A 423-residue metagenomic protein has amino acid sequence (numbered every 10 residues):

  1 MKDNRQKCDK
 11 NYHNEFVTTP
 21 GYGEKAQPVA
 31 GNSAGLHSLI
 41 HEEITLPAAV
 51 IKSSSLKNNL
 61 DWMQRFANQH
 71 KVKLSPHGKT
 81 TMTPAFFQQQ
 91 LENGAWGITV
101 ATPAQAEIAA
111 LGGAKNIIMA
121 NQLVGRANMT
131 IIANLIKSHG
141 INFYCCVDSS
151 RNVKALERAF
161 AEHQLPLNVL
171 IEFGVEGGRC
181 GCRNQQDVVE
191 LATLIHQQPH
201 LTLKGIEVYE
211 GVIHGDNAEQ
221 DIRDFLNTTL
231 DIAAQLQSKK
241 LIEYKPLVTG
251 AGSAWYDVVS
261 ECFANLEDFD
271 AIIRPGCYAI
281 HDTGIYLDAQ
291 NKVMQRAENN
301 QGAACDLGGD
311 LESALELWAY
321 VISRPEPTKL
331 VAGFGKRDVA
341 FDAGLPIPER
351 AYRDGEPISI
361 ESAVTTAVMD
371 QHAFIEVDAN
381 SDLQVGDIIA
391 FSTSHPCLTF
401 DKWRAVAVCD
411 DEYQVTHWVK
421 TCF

Functional and structural regions predicted by a protein language model:
M1-N134, V419-F423: A charged N-terminal "starter" segment
S54-W62, E190, D224, T228-D231 (+1 more regions): A non-catalytic, amphipathic alpha-helix used as a structural packing/dimerization or gating element in enzyme scaffolds
L56, K79, A109, I171 (+5 more regions): Conserved, mostly hydrophobic/aromatic
S75-G215: Active-site-proximal beta-alpha core segment in soluble small-molecule metabolic enzymes
G174-N299: Active-site loop/helix belt of alpha/beta enzymes
Y256-R353: Active-site loop ensemble at the mouth of alpha/beta enzyme cores that anchors a bound cofactor
E326-F423: C-terminal accessory subdomain/extension
